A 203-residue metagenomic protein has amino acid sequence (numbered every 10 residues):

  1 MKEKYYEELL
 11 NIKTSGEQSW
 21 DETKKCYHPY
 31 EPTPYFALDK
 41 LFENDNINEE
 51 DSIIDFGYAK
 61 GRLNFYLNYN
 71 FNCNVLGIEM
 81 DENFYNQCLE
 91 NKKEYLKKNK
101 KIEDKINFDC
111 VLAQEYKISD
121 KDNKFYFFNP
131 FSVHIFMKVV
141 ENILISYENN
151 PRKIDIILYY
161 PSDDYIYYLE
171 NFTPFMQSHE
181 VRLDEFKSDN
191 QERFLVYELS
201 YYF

Functional and structural regions predicted by a protein language model:
M1-E49: S-adenosyl-L-methionine
E50-A59: Conserved class I S-adenosyl-L-methionine
G61-F65: Glycine-rich SAM-binding Motif I of class I
N74-E79: Conserved SAM-binding motif I beta-strand of class I
N83-F84: Conserved short alpha-helix immediately C-terminal to the canonical SAM/SAH-binding motif I of Rossmann-like
Q87-D120: S-adenosyl-L-methionine
D122-I135: A short SAM/SAH-binding and catalytic strip from SAM-dependent methyltransferases
H134-V196: C-terminal substrate-binding/active-site "lid" region of AdoMet-derived donor-dependent transferases
